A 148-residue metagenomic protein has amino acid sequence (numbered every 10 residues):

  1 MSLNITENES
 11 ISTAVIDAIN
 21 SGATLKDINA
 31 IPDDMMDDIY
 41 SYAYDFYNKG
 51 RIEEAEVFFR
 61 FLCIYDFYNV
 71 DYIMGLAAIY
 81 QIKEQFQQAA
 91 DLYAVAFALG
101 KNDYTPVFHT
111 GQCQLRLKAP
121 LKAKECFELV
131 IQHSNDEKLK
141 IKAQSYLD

Functional and structural regions predicted by a protein language model:
M1-M35: Long, contiguous interaction/recruitment modules in multidomain scaffold/adaptor proteins
D27-I28, H109-L115: A ubiquitous short alpha-helical element
A30, K49, K118-A119: Short coil/turn and helix-start
D33-T105, C113: Alpha-helical adaptor scaffolds
L115-K138, Q144-D148: TPR/TPR-like (Sel1-like) alpha-helical repeat modules
